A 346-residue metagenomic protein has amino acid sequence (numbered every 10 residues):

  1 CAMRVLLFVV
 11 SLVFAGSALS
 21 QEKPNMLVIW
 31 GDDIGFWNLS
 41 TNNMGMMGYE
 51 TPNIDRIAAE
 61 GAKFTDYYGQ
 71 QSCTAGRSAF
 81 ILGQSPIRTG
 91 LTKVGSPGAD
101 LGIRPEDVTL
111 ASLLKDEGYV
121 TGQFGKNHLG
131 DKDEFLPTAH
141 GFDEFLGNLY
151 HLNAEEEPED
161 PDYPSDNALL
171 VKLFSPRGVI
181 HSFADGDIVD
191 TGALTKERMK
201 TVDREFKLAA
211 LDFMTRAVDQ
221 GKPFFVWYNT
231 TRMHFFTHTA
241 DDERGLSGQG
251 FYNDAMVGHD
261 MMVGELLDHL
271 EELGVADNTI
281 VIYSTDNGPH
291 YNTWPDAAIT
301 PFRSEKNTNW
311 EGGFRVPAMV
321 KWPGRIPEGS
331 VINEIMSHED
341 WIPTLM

Functional and structural regions predicted by a protein language model:
M3-S11: Sec-dependent signal peptide recognition, specifically the positively charged N-region followed immediately by
R4, L19-M346: Formylglycine-dependent sulfatase
V10-V13, H181: N-terminal start and proteolytic maturation junction detector
A15-S17: N-terminal signal peptide c-region/cleavage motif recognized by signal peptidases
